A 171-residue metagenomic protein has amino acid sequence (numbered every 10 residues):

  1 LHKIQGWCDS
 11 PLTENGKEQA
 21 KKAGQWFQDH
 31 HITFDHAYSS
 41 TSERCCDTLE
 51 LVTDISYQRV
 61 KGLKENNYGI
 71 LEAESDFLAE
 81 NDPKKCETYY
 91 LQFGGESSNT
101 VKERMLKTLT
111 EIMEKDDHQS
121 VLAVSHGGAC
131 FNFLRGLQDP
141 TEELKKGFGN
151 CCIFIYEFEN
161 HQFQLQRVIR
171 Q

Functional and structural regions predicted by a protein language model:
L1-C46, G94-M105: Loop-to-helix element that buttresses phosphate recognition and phosphoryl-transfer chemistry
K21-P83: Phosphate-coordination/substrate-recognition cap region in phosphate-metabolizing enzymes
H30-T33, I112-Q119: Glycine-rich phosphate-binding loop signature in dinucleotide/nucleotide-binding domains
N81-T100: Short glycine/proline- and acidic residue-enriched helix-loop micro-motifs that form flexible lids or anion-recognition
Q119-G128: Generic beta-sheet signal
G127-F131, C152: GST superfamily/GST-like fold recognition
P140-Q164: Domain-level recognition of soluble alpha/beta enzyme cores, biased toward histidine phosphatases/phosphomutases
Q166-Q171: Short, solvent-exposed aromatic-acidic interface loops
